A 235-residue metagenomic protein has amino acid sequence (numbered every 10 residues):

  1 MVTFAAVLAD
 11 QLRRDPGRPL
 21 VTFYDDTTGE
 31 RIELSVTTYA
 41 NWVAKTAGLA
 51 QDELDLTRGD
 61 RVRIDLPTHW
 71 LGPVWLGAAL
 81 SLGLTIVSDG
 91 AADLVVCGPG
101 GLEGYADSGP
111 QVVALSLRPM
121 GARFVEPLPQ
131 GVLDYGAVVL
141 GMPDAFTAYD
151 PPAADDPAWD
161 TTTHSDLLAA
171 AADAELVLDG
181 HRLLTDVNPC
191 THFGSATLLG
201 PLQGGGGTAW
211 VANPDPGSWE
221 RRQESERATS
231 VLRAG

Functional and structural regions predicted by a protein language model:
V2-L20: A short N-terminal helical cap/helix-turn-helix that marks the beginning of AMP-binding/adenylate-forming
V21-D55, P151-D179: Conserved AMP-binding/adenylate-forming core of the ANL superfamily
V62: Gly/Thr-rich phosphate-binding loop signature of adenosyl cofactor/nucleotide-binding cores
L66-H69, V187-T191: Conserved AMP-binding
P67-G77: Cytochrome P450 catalytic-core helices
A78-S81, G194-T208: Conserved short alpha-helical elements in the N-terminal third of ANL/AMP-binding
T85-D107, M120-G131, A170-L183, D215-G235: Conserved ATP-dependent adenylate/AMP-binding module captured primarily in the ANL superfamily
V96, L102-H164, L232: Preference for solvent-exposed, low-hydrophobicity sequence contexts
